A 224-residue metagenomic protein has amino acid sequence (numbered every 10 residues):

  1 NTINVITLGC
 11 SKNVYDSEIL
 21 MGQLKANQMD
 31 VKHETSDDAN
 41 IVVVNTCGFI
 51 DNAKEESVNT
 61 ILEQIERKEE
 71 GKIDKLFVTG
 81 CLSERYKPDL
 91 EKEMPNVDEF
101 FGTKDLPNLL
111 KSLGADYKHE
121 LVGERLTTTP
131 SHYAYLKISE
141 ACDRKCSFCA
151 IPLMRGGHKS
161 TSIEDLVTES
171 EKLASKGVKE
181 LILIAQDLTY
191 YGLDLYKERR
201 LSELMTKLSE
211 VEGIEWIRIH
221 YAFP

Functional and structural regions predicted by a protein language model:
N1-Y191: Proteins enriched for Cys/Gly/acidic motifs involved in redox and nucleic-acid/cofactor modification
D187-Y191, E215-W216, P224: Conserved radical SAM core fold
D194-L195: Periplasmic OmpA-like peptidoglycan-binding domain that tethers envelope proteins to the cell wall
E198-W216: Alpha-helix-loop-beta-strand connector modules within alpha/beta enzyme cores
